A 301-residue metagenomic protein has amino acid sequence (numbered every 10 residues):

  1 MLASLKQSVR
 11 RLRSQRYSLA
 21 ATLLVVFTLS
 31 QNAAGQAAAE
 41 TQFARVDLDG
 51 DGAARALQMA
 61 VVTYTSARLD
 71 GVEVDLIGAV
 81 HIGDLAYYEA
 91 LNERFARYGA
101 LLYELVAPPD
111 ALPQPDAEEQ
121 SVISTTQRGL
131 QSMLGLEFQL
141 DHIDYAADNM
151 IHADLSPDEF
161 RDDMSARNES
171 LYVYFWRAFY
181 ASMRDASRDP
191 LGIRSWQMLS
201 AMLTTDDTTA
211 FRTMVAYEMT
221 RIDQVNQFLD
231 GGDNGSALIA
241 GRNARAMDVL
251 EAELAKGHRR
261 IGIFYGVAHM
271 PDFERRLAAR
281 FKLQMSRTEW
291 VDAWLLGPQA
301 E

Functional and structural regions predicted by a protein language model:
S4-A20: Bacterial N-terminal signal peptides that target proteins for export
K6, S14, T28-S30, G35 (+1 more regions): Intrinsically disordered, low-complexity regions enriched in polar/acidic and amide residues
R10, V26-F27, D47, A216: N-terminal non-cleavable signal-anchor helices
S18-S30: Bacterial N-terminal signal peptides
T22-L23, D70, G257: Residue-level detector of alpha-helix boundary/anchor positions
Q36-G241, A252, S286-L296: Structured, acidic catalytic/metal-binding patches in enzyme active sites
S236, A240, R245-E301: A cross-kingdom marker for long, charged
